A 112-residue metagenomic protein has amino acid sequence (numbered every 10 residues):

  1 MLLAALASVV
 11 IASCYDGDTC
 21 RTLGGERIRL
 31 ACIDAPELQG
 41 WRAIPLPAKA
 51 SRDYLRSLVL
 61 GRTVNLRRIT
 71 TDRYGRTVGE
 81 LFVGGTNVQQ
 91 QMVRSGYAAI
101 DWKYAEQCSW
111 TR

Functional and structural regions predicted by a protein language model:
M1-R112: Small beta-barrel nucleic-acid-binding modules, primarily SNase/OB-fold domains and secondarily Tudor-like barrels
